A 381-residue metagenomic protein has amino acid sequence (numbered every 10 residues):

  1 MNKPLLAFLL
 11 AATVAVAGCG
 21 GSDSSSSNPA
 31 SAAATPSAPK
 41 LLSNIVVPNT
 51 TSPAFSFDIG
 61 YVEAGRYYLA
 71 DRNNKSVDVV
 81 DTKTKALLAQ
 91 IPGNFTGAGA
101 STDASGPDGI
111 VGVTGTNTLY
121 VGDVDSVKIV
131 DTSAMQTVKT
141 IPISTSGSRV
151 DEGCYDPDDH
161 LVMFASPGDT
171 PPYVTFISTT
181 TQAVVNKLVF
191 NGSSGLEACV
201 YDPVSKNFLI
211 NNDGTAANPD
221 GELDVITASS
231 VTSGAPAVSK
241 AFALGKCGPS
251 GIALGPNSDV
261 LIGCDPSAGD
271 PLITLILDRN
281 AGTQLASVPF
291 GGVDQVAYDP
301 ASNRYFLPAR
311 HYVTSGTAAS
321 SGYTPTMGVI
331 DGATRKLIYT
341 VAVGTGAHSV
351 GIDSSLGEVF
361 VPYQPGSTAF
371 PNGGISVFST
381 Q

Functional and structural regions predicted by a protein language model:
M1-A7: Bacterial N-terminal signal peptides that target proteins for export
A15-G18: C-terminal motif of bacterial Sec signal peptides marking the signal peptidase cleavage site
G20-Q381: Predominantly soluble domains enriched in secretory-pathway, periplasmic, or organellar proteins
